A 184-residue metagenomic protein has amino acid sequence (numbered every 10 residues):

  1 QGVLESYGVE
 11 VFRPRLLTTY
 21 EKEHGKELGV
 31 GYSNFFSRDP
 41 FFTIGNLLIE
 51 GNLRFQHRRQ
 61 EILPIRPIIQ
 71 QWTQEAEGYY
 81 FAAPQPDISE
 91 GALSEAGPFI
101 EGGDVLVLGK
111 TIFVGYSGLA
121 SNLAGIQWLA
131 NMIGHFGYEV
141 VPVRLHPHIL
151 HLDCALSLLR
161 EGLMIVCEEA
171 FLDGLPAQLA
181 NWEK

Functional and structural regions predicted by a protein language model:
Q1-K184: The feature marks the mature, well-folded catalytic cores of soluble enzymes
